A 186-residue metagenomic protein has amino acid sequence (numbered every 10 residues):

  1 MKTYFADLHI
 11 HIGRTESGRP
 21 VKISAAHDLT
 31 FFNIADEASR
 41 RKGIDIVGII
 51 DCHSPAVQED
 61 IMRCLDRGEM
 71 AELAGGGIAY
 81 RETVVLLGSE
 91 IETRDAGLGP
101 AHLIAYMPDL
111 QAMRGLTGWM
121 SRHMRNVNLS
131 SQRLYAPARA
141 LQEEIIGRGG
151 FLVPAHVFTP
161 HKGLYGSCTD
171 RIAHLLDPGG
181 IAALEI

Functional and structural regions predicted by a protein language model:
M1-L98: An N-terminally biased module of ancient metal coordination in phosphate/nucleic-acid-related enzymes
E59-E185: Extended substrate/RNA-proximal surfaces in nucleic-acid metabolism proteins
